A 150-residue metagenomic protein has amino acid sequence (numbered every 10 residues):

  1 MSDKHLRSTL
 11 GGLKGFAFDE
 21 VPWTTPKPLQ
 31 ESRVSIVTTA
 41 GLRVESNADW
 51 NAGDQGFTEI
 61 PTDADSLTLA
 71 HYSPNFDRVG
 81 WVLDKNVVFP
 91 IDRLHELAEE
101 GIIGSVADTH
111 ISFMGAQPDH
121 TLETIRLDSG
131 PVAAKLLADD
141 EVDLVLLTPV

Functional and structural regions predicted by a protein language model:
M1-V150: An N-terminal assembly and electron-transfer interface module characteristic of large anaerobic redox and radical
